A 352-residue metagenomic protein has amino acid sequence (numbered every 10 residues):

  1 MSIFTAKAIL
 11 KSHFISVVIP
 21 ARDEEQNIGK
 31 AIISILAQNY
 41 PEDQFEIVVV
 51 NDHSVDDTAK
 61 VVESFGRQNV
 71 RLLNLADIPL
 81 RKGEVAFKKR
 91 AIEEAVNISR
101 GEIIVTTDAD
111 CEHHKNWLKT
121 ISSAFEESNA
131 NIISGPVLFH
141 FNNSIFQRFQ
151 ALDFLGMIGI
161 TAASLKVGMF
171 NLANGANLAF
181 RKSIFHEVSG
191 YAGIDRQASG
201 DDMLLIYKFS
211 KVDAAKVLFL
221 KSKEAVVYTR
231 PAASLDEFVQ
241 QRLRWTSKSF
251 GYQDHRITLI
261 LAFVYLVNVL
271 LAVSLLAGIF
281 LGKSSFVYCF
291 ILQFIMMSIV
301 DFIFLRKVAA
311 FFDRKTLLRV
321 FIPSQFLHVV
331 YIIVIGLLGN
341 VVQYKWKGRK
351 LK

Functional and structural regions predicted by a protein language model:
M1-I33: N-proximal low-complexity "stem/linker" segments adjacent to membrane-targeting elements
M1-K11, R148-A151, L305, Q325: N-terminal membrane-anchoring/stem segments of glycan-assembly enzymes
I9, I257-Q343: Membrane-embedded multi-pass helical conduit in multi-pass membrane proteins, especially envelope-biosynthetic
H13-S16, E46, L204: Cell-envelope/extracellular polymer assembly enzymes that use nucleotide-activated donors
I33-R81: Acidic donor-binding segment of Leloir-type glycosyltransferases
D57, A109-A124: Acidic donor-binding/catalytic loop of UDP-sugar-dependent glycosyltransferases, especially processive GT2
I104: Short aromatic/hydrophobic "clamp" motif used to bind/position activated sugar donors
F125-S128, I132-I158, S183-H186, A192-I257: Catalytic donor/gating beta->alpha subdomain of glycosyltransferases that bind UDP-sugars
